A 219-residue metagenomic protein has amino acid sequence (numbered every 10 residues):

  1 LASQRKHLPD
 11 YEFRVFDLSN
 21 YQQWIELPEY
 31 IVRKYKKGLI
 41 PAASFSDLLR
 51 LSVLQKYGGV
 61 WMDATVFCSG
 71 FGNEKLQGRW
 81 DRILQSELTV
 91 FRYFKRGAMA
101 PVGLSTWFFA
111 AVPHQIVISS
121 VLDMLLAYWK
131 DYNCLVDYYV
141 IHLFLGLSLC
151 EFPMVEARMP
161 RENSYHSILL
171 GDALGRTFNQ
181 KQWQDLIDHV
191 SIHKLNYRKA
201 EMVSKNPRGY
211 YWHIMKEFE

Functional and structural regions predicted by a protein language model:
L1-S46, A64-E219: Glycosyltransferase-associated regions of secretory-pathway enzymes, highlighting luminal stem/catalytic domains
D47-Y57: Small-residue hinge/turn detector
Y57, M62-D63: Active-site acidic Asp-centered loop
